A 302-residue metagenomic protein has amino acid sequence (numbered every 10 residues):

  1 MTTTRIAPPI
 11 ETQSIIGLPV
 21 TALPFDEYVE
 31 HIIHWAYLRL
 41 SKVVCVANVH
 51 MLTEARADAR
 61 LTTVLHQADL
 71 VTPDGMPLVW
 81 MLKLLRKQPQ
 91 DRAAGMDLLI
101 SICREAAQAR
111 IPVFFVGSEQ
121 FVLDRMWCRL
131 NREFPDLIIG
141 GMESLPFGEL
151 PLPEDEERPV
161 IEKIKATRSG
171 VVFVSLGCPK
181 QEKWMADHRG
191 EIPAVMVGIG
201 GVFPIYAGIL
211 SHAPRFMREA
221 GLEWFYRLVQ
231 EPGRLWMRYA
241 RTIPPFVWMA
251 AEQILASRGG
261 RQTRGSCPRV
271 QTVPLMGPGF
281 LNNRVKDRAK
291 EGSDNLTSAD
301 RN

Functional and structural regions predicted by a protein language model:
T2-D97: N-terminal nucleotide/polyanion-binding subdomain common to many enzyme families
V44-V46, T72, V171-S175, V197: Structural motif
N48-L52, L176-Q181, V202: Short glycine-rich anion-binding loops that position phosphate/pyrophosphate groups of nucleotides and phosphorylated
V64-R129, E133, G140: Portal/gating segments that form or line small-molecule/metal binding sites
P77-K83, A213-G265: A transmembrane-helix-recognition feature enriched in membrane-embedded lipid enzymes and envelope glyco-/phospholipid
A106-R110, V116-V171, S175, E182-A194: Conserved nucleotide-cofactor-binding alpha/beta core module
S144-L150, A194-Q230: Short, flexible loop segments at boundaries between secondary-structure elements
R238-R284, E291-N302: Short linear elements at protein peripheries
